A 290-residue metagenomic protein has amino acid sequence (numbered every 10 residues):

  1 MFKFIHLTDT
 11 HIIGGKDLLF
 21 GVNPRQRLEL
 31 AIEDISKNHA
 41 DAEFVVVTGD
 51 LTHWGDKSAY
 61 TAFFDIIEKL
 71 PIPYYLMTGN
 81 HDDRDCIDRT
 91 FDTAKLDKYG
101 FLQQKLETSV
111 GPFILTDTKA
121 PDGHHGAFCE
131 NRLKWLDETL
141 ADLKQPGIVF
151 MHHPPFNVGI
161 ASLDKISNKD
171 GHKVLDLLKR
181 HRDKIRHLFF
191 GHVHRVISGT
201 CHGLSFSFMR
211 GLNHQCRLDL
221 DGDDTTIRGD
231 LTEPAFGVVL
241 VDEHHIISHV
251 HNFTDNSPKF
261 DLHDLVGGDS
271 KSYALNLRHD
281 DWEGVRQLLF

Functional and structural regions predicted by a protein language model:
M1-A62, I66, A141-D142, V158: N-terminal active-site segment of His-dependent metallophosphoesterases
M1-H6, K105-L115, L140-I148, C201-F206 (+1 more regions): Beta-strand-turn-beta hairpins that frame and shape the catalytic cleft of phosphate-ester-processing enzymes
T8-E29, H53, R84-Y99, P121-E130 (+2 more regions): Acidic/histidine-rich helix-loop elements that form or flank divalent-metal/phosphate-binding sites at the catalytic
I13-K16, H53-S58, N80-I87, P121-H124 (+4 more regions): Active-site environment of divalent metal-dependent phosphoester hydrolases
V22-R25, L177, T200-F290: Binuclear metal-dependent phosphoesterase catalytic core
A31-F44, H125-S207, V238, K271-F290: His/acidic metal-ligating clusters that form di-metal
K57-A141, D170-I185, T226, E233-L240: Extended active-site neighborhood of metal-dependent phosphoesterases/phosphodiesterases
